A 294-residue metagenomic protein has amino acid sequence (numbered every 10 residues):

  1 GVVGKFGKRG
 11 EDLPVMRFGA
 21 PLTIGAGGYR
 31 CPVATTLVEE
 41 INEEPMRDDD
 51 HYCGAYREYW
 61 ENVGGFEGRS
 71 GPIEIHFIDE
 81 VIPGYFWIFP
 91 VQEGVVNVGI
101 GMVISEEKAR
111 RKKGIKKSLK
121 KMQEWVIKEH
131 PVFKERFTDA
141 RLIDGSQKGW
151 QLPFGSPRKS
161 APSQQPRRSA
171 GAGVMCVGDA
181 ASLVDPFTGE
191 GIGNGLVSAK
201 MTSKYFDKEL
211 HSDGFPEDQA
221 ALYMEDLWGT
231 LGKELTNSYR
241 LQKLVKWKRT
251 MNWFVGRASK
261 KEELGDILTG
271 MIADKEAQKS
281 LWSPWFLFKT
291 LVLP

Functional and structural regions predicted by a protein language model:
G1, E67, E106-E107, Q123-V126 (+3 more regions): Domain-wide signal for the mature, well-folded portions of proteins, strongly enriched in nucleus-encoded organellar
G1-E135: Predominantly flavin-linked oxidoreductase catalytic cores and closely associated redox partners
D48, Y52, G114-S118, S198 (+3 more regions): Short acidic-hydrophobic sequence patches enriched in Asp/Glu that either
G54, E58, I73, D79 (+7 more regions): Flexible, active-site-adjacent loop/turn segments at secondary-structure boundaries
G65, E80, F86, V96 (+6 more regions): Short capping/connector residues at structural and topological boundaries
E106-Y205: FAD/FMN-dependent oxidoreductases across multiple families
K204-P294: C-terminal helical "tail/cap" subdomain of flavin- and related membrane-associated enzymes
